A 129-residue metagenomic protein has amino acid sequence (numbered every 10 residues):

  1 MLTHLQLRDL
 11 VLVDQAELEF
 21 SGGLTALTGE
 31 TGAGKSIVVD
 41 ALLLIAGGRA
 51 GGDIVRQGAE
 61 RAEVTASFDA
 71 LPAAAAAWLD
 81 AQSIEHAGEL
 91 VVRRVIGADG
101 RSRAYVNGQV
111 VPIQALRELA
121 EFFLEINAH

Functional and structural regions predicted by a protein language model:
T3-H129: Gly/Lys-enriched N-terminal cap/neck module of very large, oligomeric protein machines
